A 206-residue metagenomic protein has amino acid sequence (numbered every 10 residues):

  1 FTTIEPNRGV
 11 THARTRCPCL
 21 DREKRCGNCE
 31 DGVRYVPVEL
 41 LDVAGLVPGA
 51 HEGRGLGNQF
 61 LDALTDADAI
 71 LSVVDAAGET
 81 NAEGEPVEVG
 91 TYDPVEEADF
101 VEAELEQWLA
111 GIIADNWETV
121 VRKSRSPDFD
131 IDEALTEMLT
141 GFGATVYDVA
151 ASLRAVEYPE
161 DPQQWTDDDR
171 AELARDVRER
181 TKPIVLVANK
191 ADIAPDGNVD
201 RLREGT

Functional and structural regions predicted by a protein language model:
F1, L40-V43, V199: ATP/adenylate-binding site constellation spanning eukaryotic-like Ser/Thr protein kinases, ABC-transporter
F1-Y35, A50-H51, D168-R170: Switch I (effector-binding) loop of TRAFAC-class P-loop GTPase G-domains
T2-T11, A44, A50, A67-A69 (+3 more regions): Small-side-chain structural scaffolding
P6, Y35-L41, G55, T65 (+1 more regions): Generic alpha-helix structural propensity
G32, G57-T206: Conserved C-terminal guanine-recognition region of P-loop GTPase G domains, centered on the G4
V36-G57, D75-A76: Switch II (G3) loop of P-loop NTPases
